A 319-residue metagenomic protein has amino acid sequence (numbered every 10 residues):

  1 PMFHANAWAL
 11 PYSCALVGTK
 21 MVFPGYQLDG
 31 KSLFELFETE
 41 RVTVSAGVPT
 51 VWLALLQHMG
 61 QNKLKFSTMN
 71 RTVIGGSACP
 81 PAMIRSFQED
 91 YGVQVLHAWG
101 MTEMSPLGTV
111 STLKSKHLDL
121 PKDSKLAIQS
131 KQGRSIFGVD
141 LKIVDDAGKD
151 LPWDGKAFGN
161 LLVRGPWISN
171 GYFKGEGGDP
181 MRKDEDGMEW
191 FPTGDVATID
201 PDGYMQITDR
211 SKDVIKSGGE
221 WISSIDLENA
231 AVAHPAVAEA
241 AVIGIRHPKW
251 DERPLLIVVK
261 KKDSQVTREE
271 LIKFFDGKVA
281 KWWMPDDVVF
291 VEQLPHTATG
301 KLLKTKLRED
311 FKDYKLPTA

Functional and structural regions predicted by a protein language model:
P1-H4, S77: Conserved AMP-binding
F3-T43, H58, L113: Conserved AMP-binding/adenylation subdomain of ANL enzymes
L16, T39-G47, L56-A127, D140 (+1 more regions): Gly/Ser/Thr-rich phosphate-binding loop
S45, G165, N170-G171, M188 (+5 more regions): AMP-binding/adenylate-forming catalytic core of the ANL superfamily
G76, G100, G133, D195 (+1 more regions): Active-site glycine-centered loops adjacent to acidic/histidine catalytic or metal-binding residues that shape
G92, S124-Q129, D154, W167-G194 (+3 more regions): Conserved ANL (AMP-binding/adenylate-forming) active-site segment centered on the GW(Y/F)…HTG consensus within
S135-L162, M181, P201-D202, S264-R268 (+1 more regions): Conserved beta-loop-beta connector loops within the AMP-binding
D310-A319: Acidic/polar alpha-helix N-cap and adjacent early helical turns within long charge-rich amphipathic helices/linkers
